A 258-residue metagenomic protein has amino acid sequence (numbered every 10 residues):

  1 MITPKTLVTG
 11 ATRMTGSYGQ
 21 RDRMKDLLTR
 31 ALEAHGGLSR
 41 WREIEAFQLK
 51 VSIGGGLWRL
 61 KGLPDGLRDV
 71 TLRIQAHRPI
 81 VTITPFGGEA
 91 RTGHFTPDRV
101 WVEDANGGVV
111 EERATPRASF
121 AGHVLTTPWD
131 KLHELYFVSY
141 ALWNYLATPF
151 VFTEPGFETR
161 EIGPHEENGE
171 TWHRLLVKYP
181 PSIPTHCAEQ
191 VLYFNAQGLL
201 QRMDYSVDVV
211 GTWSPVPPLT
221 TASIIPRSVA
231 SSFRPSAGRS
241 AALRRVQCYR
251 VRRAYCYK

Functional and structural regions predicted by a protein language model:
M1-L32: Amphipathic/hydrophobic helical signal segments and adjacent flexible N-terminal regions that mediate secretion
L7, L38, T153-E161, Y249-K258: Intrinsically disordered terminal and processing segments
L7, W41, W58-L60, Y145 (+2 more regions): Tryptophan-centered motif/residue detector
Y18-Q20, R30-R113, E161-G163: N-terminal mature ectodomain segment of secretory-pathway/periplasmic proteins
Y18-R23, D104-I183, T212-W213: Flexible, processing/modification-adjacent segments and terminal tails in exported/periplasmic/extracellular proteins
R40-I44, N168, S231: Edge/loop elements at the starts and ends of beta-strands within beta-rich repeat scaffolds
G87-K131, A242, Q247-Y255: Catalytic loop of the DD-peptidase/beta-lactamase superfamily, centered on the K-T-G motif and neighboring
G169-K258: Gly/Pro-enriched, hydrophobic low-complexity segments that function as extracytoplasmic propeptides/linkers
